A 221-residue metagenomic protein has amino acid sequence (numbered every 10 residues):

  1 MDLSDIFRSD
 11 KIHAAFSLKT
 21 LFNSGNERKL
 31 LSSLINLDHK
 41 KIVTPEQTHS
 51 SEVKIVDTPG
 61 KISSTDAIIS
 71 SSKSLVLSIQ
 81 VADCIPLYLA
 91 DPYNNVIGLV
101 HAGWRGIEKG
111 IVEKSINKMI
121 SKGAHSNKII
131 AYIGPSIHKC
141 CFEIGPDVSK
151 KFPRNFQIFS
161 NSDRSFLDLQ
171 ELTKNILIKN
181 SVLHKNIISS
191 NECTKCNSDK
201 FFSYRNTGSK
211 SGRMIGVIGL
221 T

Functional and structural regions predicted by a protein language model:
M1-T221: Active-site microenvironment for binding and transforming phosphate-containing groups
